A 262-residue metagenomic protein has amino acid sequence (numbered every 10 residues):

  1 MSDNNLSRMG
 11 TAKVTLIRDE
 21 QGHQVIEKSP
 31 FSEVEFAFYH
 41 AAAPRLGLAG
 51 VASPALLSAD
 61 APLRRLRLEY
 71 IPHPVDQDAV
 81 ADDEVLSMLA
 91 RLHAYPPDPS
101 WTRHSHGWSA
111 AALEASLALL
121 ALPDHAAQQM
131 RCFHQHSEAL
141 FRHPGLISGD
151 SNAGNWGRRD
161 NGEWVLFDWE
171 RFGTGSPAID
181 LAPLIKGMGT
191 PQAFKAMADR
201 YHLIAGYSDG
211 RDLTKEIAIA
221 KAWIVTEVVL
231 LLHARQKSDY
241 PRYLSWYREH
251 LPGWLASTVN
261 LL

Functional and structural regions predicted by a protein language model:
M1-N5: Conserved N-terminal boundary motif of the eukaryotic protein kinase catalytic domain
S7-D19, H134-I179: Active-site acidic catalytic loop and adjacent metal/ATP-binding pocket of ATP-dependent phosphoryl transfer enzymes
G22-L66, I71-A94: A conserved alpha-helical element in kinase catalytic cores
V34-E35, Y247-L262: Regulatory N- and C-terminal appendages and interdomain linkers associated with kinase/kinase-like NTP transferase
P62-A79, L113-A115, A222-P241: A glycine-centered beta->alpha junction motif in the catalytic cores of kinase/phosphotransferase enzymes
V75-A127, E138, R142-P144, G173-T174: A cross-family kinase active-site recognition segment
V85, V165, A182-I185: Glycine-rich, phosphate-binding/catalytic loops in enzymes
A178-D209, K221-G253: Active-site activation/catalytic loop segments of kinase-like enzymes and analogous catalytic loops in related
